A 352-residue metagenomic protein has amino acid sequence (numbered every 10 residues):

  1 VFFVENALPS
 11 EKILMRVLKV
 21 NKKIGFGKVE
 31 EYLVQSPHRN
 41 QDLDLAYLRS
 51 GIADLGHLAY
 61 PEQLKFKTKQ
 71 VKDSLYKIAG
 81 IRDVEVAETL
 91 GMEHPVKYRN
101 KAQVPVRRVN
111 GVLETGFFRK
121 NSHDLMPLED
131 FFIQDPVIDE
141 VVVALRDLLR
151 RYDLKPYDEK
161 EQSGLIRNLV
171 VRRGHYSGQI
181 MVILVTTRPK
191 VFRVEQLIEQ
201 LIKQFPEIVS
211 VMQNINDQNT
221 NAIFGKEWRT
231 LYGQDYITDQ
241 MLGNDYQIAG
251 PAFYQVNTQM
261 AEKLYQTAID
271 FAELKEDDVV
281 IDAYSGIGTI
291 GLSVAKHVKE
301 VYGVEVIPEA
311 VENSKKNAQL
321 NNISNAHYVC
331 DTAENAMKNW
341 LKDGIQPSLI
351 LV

Functional and structural regions predicted by a protein language model:
V1-R229, M241, E273-D277, I345-L351: SAM-dependent transferase fold signal centered on methyltransferase-like domains, encompassing both Class I
P189-V352: Rossmann-like S-adenosyl-L-methionine
